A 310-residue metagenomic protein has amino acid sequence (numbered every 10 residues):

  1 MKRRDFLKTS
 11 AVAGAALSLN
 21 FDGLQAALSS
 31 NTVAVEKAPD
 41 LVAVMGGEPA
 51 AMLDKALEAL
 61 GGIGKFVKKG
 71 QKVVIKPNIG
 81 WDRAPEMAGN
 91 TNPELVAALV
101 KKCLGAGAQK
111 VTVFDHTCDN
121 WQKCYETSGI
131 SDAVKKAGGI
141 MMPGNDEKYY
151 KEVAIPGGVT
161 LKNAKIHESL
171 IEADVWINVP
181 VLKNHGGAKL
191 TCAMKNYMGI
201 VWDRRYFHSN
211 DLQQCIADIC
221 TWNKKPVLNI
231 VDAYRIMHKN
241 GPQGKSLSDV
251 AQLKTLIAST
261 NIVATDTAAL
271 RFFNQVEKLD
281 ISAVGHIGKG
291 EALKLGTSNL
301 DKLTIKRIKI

Functional and structural regions predicted by a protein language model:
M1-I310: N-terminal and secondary-structure boundary signal
